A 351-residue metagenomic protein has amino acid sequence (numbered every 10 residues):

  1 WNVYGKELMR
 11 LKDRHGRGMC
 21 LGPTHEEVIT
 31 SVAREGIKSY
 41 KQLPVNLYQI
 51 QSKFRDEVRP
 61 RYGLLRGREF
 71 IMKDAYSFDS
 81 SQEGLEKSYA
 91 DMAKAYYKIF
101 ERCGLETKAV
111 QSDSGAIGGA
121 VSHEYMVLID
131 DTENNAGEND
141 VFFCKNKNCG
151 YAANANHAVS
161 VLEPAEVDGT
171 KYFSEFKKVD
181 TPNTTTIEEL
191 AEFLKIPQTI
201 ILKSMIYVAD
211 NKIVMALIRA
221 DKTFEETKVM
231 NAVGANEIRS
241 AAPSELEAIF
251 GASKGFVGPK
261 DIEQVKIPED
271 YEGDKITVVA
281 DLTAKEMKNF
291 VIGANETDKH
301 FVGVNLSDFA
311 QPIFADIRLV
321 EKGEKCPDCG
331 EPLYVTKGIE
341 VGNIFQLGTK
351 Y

Functional and structural regions predicted by a protein language model:
W1-K6: Glycine-rich loop at the start of a catalytic domain that most often binds anionic cofactors/ligands
R14-S52: Hydrophobic alpha-helical hairpins/lids featuring a short glycine-rich hinge
E26-S31, R59-A75, S80-Y351: Extended, low-hydrophobicity, polar/charged segments
L47, R55-R61: Active-site acid/base region of carbohydrate-active enzymes
